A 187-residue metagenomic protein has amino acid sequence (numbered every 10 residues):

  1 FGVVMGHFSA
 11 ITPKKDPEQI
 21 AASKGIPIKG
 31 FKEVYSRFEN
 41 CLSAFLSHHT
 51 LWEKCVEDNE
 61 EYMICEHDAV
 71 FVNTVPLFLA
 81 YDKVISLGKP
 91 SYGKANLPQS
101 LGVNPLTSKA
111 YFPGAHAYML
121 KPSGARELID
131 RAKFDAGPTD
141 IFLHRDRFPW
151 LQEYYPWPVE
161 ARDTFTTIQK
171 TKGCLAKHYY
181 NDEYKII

Functional and structural regions predicted by a protein language model:
F1-C65, A69-I187: An acidic/histidine-cluster motif and surrounding catalytic segment that typifies divalent-metal-assisted enzyme active
